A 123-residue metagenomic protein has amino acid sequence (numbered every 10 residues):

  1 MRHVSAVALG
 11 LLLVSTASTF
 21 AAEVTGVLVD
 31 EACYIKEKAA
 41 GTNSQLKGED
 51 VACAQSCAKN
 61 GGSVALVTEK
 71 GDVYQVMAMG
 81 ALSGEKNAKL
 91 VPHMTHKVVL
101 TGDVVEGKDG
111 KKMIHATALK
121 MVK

Functional and structural regions predicted by a protein language model:
M1-V7: Bacterial N-terminal signal peptides that target proteins for export
S5, L13-A21: Sec/Tat signal peptide C-region and signal peptidase I cleavage site
E23-E37: Short N-terminal segments immediately surrounding and downstream of signal-peptide cleavage
V24-L28, M94-D109: Flexible glycine-rich surface loops and low-complexity tracts that mediate binding to linear polymers
E37-V51: Short Gly/aromatic-enriched secondary-structure transition segments
K47-V76: OB-fold (S1/OB) nucleic-acid-binding surfaces
L82-V99: Short nucleic-acid-contacting surface segments enriched for D/E, G, S/T with interspersed K/R
V105-K123: OB-fold/S1-family single-stranded nucleic acid-binding modules
